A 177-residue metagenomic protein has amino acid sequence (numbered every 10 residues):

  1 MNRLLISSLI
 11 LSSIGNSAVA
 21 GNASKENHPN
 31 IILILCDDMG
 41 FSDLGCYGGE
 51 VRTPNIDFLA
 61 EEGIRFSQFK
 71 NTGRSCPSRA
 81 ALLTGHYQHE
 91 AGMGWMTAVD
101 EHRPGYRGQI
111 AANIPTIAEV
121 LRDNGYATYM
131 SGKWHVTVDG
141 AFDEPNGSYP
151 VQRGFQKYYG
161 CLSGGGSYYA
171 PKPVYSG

Functional and structural regions predicted by a protein language model:
M1-L4, P104: Positively charged n-region of N-terminal signal peptides that target proteins for export
L4-S12: Sec-dependent N-terminal signal peptides
S12-A18: C-terminal segment of classical bacterial N-terminal signal peptides
A18-G177: Formylglycine-dependent sulfatase
